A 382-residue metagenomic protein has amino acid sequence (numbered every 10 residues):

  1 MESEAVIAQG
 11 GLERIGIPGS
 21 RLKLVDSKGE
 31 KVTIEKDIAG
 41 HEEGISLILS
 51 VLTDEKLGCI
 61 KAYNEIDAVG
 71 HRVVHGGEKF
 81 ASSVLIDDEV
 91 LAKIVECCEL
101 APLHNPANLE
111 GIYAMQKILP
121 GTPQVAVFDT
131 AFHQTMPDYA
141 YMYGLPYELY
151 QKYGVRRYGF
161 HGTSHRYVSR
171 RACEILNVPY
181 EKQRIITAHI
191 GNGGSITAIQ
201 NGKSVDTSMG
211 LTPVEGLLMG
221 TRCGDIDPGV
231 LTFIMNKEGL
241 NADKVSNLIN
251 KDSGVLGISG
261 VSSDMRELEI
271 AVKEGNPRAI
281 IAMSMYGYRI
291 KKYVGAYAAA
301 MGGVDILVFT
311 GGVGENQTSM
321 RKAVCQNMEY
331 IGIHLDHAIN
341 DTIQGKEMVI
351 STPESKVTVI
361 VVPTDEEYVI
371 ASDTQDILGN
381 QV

Functional and structural regions predicted by a protein language model:
M1-A39, G210: Short glycine-rich, Thr/Ser-proximal phosphate-binding strand/loop in the N-terminal lobe of ATP-dependent enzymes
V51-I66, A172-P179, V294-D305: Phosphate/pyrophosphate-binding loops at sites that engage ATP/ADP/AMP, CoA/4′-phosphopantetheine, polyphosphate
L52-H104, V125, A131-A140: Short beta-strand-loop/turn "lid" adjacent to the catalytic site in phosphate-handling enzymes
H71-V74, I190-G193, V304, V308-N316: Glycine-rich beta-strand-to-loop/alpha-helix junction loops that act as flexible
F132-K237: Glycine-rich phosphate-binding loop of actin/hexokinase-like ATP-binding domains
Q200, V205-N241, N247, G311-T342: Catalytic phosphate/nucleotide-handling subdomain of diverse soluble enzymes
N247, G254-I258, M265-A300: Adenine-nucleotide phosphate-binding core of ATP-dependent small-molecule kinases
I280, S284-V308, G314-V382: Internal helix-turn-beta structural module
